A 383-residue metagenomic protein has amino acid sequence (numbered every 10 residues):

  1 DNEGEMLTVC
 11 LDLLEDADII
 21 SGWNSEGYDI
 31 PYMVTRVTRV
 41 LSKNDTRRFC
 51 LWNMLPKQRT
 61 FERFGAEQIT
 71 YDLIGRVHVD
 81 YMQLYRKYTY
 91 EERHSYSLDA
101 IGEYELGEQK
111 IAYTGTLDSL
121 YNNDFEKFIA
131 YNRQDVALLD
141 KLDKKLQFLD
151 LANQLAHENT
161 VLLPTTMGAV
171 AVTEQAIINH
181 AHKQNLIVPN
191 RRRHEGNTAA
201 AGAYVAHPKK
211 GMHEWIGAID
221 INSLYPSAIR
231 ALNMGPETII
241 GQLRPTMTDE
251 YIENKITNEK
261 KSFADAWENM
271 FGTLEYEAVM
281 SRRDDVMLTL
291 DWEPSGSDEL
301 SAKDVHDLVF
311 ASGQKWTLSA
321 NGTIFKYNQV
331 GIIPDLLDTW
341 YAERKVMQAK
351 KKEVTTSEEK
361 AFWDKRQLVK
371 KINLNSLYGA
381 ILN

Functional and structural regions predicted by a protein language model:
D1-R93: Conserved DEDDh/DEDDy metal-dependent 3′-5′ exonuclease domain
E3, E26, I30, E91-S95 (+6 more regions): Active-site-proximal structural scaffolding
L7-C10, H78-Y81, L98, E174 (+4 more regions): Short runs of predominantly hydrophobic/aromatic residues within well-ordered alpha helices that form helix-helix
C10-D16, I20-W23, Y32-R36, V40 (+10 more regions): Generic, well-ordered alpha-helical scaffold segments in large soluble proteins
E15-D16, R39-D72, G107, L117-D118 (+10 more regions): Non-catalytic nucleic-acid-binding interfaces of large nucleic-acid enzymes and RNP effectors
E15-D29, M33, M82-V170: Acidic, Mg2+-coordinating catalytic module of metal-dependent nucleases/exonucleases that use a two-metal-ion mechanism
D118-E259, E359-N383: Common nucleic-acid-contacting/processivity interface regions adjacent to the catalytic cores of nucleic-acid enzymes
I221-N383: Helical catalytic core of nucleic-acid polymerases
